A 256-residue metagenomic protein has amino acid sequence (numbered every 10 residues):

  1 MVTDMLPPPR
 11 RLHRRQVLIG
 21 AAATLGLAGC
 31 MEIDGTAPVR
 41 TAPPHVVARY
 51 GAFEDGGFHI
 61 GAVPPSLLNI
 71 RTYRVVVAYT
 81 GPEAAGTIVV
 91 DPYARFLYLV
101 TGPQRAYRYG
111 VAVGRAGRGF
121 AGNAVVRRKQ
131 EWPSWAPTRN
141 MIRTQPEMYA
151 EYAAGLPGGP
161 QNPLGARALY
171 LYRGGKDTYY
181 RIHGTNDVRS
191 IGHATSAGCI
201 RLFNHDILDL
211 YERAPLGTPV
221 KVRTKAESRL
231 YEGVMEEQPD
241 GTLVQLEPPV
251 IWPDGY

Functional and structural regions predicted by a protein language model:
M1-L12, Q16-A28: N-terminal secretory signal peptides
T24, A28-A52: Bacterial Sec signal peptide processing site at the extreme N-terminus
C30, V100, Y107-V113, R181-G184 (+1 more regions): Short amphipathic beta-strand/extended segments with alternating polar/hydrophobic composition
A48, F53-G86: N-terminal accessory segments that precede or flank the first globular/catalytic domain
I70-T87, D91-Y93, Y107-V113, E151-G155 (+2 more regions): N-terminal post-signal-peptidase region of extra-cytosolic proteins
G102-N140, N162: Mid-length scaffold segments of soluble, non-membrane domains
G117-G122, T144-Y256: Exported/periplasmic cell-wall-interacting domains
